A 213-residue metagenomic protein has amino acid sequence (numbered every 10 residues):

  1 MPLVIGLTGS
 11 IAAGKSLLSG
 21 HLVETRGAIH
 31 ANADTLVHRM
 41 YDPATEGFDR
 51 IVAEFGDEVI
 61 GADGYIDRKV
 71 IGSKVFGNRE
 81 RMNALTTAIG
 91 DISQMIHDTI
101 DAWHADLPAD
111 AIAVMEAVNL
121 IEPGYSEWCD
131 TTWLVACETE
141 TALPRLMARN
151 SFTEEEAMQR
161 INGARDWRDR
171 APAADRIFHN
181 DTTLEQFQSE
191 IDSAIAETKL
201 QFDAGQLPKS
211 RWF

Functional and structural regions predicted by a protein language model:
L7: Hydrophobic anchor at the beta1->P-loop junction of P-loop NTPases
I11: The conserved Walker
S16: Walker A/P-loop
V23-A31, E46: Post-Walker A helix-loop "phosphate-sensing" segment adjacent to the P-loop in P-loop NTPases
A28-Y41: Short beta-strand-centered segment that lines the nucleotide-binding/catalytic pocket of NTP-utilizing
H38-A111: ATP-dependent small-molecule kinase phosphotransfer cores that center on conserved nucleotide phosphate-binding segments
Q94, D98-R149: ATP-dependent NMP and nucleoside kinases share a basic, alpha-helical "lid"
I96-H97, E127-W128, A148, F152-F213: Small-molecule kinase domains that catalyze NTP-dependent phosphoryl transfer to phosphate-bearing small molecules
